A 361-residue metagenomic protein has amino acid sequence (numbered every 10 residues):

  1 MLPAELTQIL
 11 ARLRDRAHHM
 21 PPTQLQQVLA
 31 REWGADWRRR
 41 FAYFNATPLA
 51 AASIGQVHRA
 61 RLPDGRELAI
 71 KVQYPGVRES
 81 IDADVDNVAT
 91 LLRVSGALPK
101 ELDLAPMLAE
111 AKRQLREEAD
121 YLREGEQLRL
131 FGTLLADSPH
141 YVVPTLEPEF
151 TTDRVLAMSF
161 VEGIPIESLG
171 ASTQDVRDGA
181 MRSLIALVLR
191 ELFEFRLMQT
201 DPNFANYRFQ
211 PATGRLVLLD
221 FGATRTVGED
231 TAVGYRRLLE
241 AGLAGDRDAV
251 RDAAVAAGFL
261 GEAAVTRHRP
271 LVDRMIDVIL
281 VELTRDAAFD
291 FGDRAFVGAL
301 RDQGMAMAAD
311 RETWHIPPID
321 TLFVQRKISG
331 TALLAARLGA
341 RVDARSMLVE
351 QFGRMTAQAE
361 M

Functional and structural regions predicted by a protein language model:
M1-L189, R196, F209-V217, F221-E229 (+2 more regions): Broad phosphate/nucleotide-binding scaffolds in NTP-utilizing and phosphate-metabolizing enzymes
E194-F204: Catalytic-loop of the protein kinase fold
A232: Short adenine-binding "F-helix/F-box" segment of the Bergerat
Y235-R237: Short amphipathic alpha-helical recognition elements used for nucleic-acid or partner binding across transcription
G245-D246: Short helix-adjacent coil turns
